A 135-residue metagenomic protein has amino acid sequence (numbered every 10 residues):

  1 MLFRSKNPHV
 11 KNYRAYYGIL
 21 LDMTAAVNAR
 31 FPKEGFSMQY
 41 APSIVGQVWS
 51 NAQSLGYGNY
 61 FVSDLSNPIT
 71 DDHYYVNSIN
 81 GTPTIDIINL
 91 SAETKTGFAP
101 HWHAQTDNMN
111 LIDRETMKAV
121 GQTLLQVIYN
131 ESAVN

Functional and structural regions predicted by a protein language model:
N7-N12: Surface-exposed acidic, glycine-flexible loop patches that form ligand/cofactor-binding and adhesion interfaces
Y13-I19: A conserved short beta-strand
Y17, T24-N135: Active-site-adjacent substrate-binding region of metalloamidase/peptidase-like peptide-processing proteins
